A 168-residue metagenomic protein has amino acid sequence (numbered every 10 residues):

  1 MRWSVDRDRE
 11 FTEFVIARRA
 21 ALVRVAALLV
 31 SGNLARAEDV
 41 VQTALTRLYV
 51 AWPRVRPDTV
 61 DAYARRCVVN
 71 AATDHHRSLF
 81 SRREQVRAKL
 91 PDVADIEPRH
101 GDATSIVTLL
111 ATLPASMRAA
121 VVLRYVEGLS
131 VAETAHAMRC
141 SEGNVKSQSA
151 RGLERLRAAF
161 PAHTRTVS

Functional and structural regions predicted by a protein language model:
R2, D6-R9, S81-A111: Acidic, proline/glycine-rich intrinsically disordered inter-domain spacer in sigma factors
W3, A111, A115, E127-N144: Helix-turn-helix DNA-binding module
S4, G32, T43-V60, S78-F80: Sigma70-family region 2
F14-L34, V50-A51, L110: Amphipathic, Lys/Arg- and hydrophobic-enriched alpha-helical face
L22, A26, A37-L48, C67 (+3 more regions): Short, small-hydrophobic-rich alpha-helical interface motif
T59, R66-A88, R99: Arg/Lys-rich amphipathic alpha helix in sigma70-family domain 2
V69, M138-A162: DNA-recognition helix of helix-turn-helix
A120-R124: A short pre-motif secondary-structure segment
